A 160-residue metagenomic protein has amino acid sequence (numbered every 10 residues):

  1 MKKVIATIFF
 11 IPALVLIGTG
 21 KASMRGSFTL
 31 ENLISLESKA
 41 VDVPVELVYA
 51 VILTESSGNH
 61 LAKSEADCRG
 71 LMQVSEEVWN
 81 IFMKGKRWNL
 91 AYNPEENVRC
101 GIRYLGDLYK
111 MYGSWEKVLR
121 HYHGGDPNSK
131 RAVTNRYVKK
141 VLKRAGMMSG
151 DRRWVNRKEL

Functional and structural regions predicted by a protein language model:
M1-V4: Positively charged n-region of N-terminal signal peptides that target proteins for export
A6-T7, N59: Short amphipathic alpha-helical "recognition" segments used for binding
T7, A22-S23: Compositionally biased, intrinsically disordered low-complexity regions
T7-V15: Bacterial N-terminal signal peptides
I17-T19: N-terminal signal peptide c-region/cleavage motif recognized by signal peptidases
S23-L160: Catalytic glycan-binding domains that act on GlcNAc-containing polysaccharides
